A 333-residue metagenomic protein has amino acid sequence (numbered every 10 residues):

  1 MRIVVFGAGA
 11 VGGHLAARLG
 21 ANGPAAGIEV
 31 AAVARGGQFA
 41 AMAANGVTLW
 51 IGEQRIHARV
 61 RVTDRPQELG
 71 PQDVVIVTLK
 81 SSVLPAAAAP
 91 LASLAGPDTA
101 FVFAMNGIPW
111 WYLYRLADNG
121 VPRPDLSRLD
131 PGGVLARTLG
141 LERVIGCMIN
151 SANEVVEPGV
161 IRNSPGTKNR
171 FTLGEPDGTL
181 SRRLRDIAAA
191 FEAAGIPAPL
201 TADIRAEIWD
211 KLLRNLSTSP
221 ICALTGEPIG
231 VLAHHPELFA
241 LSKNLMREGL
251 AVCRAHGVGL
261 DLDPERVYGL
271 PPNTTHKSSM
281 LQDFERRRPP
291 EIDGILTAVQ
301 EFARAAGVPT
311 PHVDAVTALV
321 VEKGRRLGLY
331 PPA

Functional and structural regions predicted by a protein language model:
M1, D73, N169: Nucleotide donor/acceptor-binding cores
M1-R55: NAD(P)+-binding Rossmann beta1-loop-alpha1 motif at the extreme N-terminus of oxidoreductases
V4, E29-A31, V102, I145 (+1 more regions): A structural signal for isolated positions on well-ordered beta-strands in alpha/beta enzyme cores
A41, L94, A136-K211, S217 (+1 more regions): Internal alpha-helical scaffold of NAD(P)-dependent oxidoreductase catalytic cores
T48-I51, D118-P122, I161-S164, S217-T218: Short, hinge-like loop/turn segments at secondary-structure boundaries
I56-E157: Rossmann-like NAD(P)(H) cofactor-binding subdomain of soluble oxidoreductases
V231, F239-A333: NAD(P)-dependent Rossmann-like dehydrogenase/reductase catalytic/cofactor-binding core
